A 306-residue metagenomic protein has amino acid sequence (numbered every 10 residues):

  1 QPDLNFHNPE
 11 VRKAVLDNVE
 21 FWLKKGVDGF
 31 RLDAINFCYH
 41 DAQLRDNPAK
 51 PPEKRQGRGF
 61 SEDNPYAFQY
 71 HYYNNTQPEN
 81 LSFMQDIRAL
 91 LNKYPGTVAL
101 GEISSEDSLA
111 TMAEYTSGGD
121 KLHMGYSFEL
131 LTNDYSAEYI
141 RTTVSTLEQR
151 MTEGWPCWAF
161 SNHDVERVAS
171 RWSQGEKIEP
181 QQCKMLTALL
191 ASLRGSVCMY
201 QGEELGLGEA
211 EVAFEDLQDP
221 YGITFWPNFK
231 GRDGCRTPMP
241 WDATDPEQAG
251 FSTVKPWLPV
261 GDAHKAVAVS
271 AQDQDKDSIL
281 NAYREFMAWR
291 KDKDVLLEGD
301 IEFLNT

Functional and structural regions predicted by a protein language model:
Q1-T306: Active-site and adjacent substrate-binding regions of carbohydrate-active enzymes
